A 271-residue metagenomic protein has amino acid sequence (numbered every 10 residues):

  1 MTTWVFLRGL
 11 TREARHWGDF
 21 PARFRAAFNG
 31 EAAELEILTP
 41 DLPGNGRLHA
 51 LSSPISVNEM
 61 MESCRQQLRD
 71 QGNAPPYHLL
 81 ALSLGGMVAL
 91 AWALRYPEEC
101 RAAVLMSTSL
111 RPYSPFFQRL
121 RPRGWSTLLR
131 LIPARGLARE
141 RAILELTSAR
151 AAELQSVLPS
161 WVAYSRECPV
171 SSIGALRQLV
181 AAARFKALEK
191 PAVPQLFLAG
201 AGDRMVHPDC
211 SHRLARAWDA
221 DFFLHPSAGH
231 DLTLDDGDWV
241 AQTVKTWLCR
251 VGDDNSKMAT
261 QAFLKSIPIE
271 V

Functional and structural regions predicted by a protein language model:
M1-A50: Conserved HGGG/HGGXW glycine-rich cap/lid loop of the alpha/beta-hydrolase fold
E36-H78: Active-site loop/oxyanion-hole signature of alpha/beta-hydrolase fold enzymes
A81-G85, A89: Gly/Ala-rich beta-loop-alpha elbow adjacent to hydrolase catalytic centers
L94, A102-L131: Flexible "cap/lid" loop of the alpha/beta hydrolase fold
R135-E189: Conserved alpha/beta-hydrolase catalytic His-Asp/Glu region
P191, F197-A199, D203: Short beta-strand/loop motif that positions the catalytic acidic residue of the alpha/beta-hydrolase fold
A201-V206, H230: Acidic catalytic loop of the alpha/beta-hydrolase fold
A228-A241: Catalytic histidine-centered segment of alpha/beta-hydrolase-like enzymes
